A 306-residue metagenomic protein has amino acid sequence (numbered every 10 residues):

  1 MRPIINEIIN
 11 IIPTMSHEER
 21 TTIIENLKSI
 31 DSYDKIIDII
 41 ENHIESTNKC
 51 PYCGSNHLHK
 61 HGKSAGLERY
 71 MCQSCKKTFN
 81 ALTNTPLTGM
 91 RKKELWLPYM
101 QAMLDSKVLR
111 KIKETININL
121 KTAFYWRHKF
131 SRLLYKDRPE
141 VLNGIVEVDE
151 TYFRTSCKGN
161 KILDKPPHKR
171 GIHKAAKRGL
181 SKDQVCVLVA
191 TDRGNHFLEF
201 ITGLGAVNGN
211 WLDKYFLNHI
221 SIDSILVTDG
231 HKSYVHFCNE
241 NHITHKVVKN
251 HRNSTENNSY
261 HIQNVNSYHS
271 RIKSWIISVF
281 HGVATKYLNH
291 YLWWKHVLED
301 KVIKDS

Functional and structural regions predicted by a protein language model:
M1-S306: Residue-level recognition of single "structural anchor" positions that define or cap local secondary structure
